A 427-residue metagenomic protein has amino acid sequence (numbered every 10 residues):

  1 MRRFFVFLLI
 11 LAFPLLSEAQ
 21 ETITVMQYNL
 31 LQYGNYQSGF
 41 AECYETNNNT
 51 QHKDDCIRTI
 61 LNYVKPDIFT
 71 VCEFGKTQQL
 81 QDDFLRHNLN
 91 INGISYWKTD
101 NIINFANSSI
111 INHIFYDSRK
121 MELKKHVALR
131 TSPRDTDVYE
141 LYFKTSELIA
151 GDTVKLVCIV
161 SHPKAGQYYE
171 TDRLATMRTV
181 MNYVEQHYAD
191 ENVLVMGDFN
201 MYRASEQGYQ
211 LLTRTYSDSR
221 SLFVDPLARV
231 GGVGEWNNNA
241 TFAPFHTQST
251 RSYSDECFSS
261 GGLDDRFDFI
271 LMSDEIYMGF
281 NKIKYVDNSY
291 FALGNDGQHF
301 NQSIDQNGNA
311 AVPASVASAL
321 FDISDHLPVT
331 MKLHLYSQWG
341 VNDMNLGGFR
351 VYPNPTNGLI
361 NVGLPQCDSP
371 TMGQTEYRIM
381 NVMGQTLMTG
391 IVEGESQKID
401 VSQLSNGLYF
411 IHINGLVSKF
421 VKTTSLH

Functional and structural regions predicted by a protein language model:
M1-E21, V341, T424-S425: Bacterial Sec-dependent N-terminal signal peptides
R3, F321-L327, N406-G407, N414-G415: Short glycine/proline-enriched turn or capping motifs at secondary-structure junctions
F4, T22, N48-Q51, S369-Q374: Intrinsically disordered, low-complexity Ser/Thr/Pro-rich tracts
F4, Y33, S118, K144-S146 (+7 more regions): Generic structural motif
F13, K65, L327, Y352-N354: Hydrophobic alpha-helix-in-membranes signature
Q20-S337: Divalent cation-coordinating acidic motifs and surrounding scaffolds that mediate Ca2+/Mg2+/Mn2+/Zn2+-dependent binding
L335-L346: Low-complexity, Pro/Thr/Ser/Gly/Ala-rich linker/spacer regions in secreted, extracellular modular proteins
M344-H427: C-terminal outer-membrane/trafficking sorting elements
